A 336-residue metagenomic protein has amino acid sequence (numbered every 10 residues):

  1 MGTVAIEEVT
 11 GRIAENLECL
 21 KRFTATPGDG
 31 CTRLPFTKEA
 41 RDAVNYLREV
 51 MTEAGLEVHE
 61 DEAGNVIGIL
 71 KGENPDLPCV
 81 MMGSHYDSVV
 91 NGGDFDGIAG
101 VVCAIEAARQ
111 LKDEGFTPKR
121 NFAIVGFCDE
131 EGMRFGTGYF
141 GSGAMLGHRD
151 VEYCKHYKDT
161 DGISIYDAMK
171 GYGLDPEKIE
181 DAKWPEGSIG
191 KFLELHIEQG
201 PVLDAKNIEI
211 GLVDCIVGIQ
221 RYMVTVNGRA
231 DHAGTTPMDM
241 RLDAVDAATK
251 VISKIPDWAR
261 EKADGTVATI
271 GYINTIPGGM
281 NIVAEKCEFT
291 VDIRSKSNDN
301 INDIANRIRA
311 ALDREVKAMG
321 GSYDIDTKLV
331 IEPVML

Functional and structural regions predicted by a protein language model:
G2-T37, E177: N-terminal capping segment at the start of a domain
A25-K71: A non-catalytic alpha/beta surface segment that caps or lines the substrate-entry region of metallo-dependent hydrolase
A54, V66-A99: Catalytic-core environment of secreted peptidases
G64-V66, Y86-S88, F122-M133, Q199 (+3 more regions): Acidic, glycine-rich active-site loops and adjacent beta-strand->loop/helix elements that engage anionic groups
V90-D161: A generic, well-ordered mixed alpha/beta core segment in the N-terminal half of proteins
E130, R134-N298: Midchain, well-structured core segments that form catalytic/ion-binding scaffolds
D303-D313: Short amphipathic alpha-helices in soluble, non-transmembrane regions that often serve as interface/regulatory elements
D324-L336: An extended, acidic, His-containing surface patch that forms the Zn2+-binding/catalytic region of metallohydrolases
